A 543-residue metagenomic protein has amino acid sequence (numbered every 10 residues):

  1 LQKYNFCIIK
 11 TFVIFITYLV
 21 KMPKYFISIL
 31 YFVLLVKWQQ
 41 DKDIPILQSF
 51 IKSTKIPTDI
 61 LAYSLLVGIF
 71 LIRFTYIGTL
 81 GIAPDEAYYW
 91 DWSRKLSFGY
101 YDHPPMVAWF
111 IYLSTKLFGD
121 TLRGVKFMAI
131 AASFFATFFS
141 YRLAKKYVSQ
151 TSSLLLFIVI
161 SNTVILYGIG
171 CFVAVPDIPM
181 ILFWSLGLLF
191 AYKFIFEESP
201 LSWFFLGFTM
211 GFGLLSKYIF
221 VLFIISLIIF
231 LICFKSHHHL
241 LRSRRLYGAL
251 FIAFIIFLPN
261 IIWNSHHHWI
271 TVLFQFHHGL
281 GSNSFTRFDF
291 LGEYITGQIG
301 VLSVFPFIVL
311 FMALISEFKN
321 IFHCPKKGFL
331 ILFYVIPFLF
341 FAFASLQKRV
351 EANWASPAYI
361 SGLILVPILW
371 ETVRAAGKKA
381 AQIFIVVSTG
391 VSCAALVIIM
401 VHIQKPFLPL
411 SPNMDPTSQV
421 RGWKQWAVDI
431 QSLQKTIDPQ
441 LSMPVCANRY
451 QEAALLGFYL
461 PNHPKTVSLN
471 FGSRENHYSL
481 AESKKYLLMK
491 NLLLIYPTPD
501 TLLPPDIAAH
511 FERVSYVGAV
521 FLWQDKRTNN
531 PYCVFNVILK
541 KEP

Functional and structural regions predicted by a protein language model:
I60, S140-T163, I181-L182: Transmembrane-helix signature of polytopic, membrane-embedded enzymes that assemble or transfer cell-envelope glycans
L66, L156-I165, M210, L214: Short helix- or helix-capping micro-motifs that position conserved polar/aromatic residues at function-defining sites
K95, F190, S202-Y218, I252-I255 (+1 more regions): Membrane-interface alpha helices of multi-pass inner-membrane proteins
L96, V304, I308, K348-G377 (+2 more regions): Hydrophobic/aromatic-rich transmembrane helices and adjacent perimembrane loops
K145-V148, G187-S202: Membrane-interface transmembrane helices that cradle and orient dolichyl/undecaprenyl
I169-P179: Short acidic/glycine- and proline-prone juxtamembrane loop motifs at membrane-interface regions of multi-pass membrane
F212, F223-K326, F333-K348: Transmembrane-lumen/periplasm boundary regions of multi-pass, lipid-linked membrane glycan transferases
K378-L441, Q451-V467, F471-R474, L494-P543: Membrane-proximal, lumen/periplasm-facing interface regions of secretory-pathway glyco- and lipid-modifying enzymes
